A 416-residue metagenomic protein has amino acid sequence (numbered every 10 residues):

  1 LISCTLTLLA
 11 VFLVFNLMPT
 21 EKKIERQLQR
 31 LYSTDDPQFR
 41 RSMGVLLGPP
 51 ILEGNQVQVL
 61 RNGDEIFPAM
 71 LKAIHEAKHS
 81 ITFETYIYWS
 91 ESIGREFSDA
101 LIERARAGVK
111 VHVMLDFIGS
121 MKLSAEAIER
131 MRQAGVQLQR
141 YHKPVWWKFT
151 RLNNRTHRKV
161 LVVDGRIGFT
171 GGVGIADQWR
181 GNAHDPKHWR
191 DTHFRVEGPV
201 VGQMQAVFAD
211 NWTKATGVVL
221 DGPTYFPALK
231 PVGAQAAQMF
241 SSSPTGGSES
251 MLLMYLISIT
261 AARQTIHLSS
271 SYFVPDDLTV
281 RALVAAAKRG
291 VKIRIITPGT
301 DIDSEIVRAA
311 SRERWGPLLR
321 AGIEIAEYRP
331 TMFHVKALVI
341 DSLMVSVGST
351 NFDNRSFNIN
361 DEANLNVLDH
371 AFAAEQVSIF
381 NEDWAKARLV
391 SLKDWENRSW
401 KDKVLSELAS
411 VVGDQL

Functional and structural regions predicted by a protein language model:
I2-L416: Charged, low-complexity intrinsically disordered terminal segments
